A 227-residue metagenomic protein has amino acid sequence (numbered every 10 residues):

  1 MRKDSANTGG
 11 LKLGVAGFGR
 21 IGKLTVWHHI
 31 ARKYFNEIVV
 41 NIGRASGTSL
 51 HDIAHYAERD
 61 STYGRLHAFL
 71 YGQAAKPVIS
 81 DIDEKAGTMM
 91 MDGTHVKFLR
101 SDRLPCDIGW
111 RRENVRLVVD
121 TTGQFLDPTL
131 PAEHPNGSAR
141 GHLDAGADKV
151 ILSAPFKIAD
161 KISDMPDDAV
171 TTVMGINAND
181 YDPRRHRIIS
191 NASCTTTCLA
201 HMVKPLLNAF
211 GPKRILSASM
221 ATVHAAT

Functional and structural regions predicted by a protein language model:
R2-T227: N-terminal Rossmann-like NAD(P) cofactor-binding subdomain of oxidoreductases, focused on the glycine-rich
